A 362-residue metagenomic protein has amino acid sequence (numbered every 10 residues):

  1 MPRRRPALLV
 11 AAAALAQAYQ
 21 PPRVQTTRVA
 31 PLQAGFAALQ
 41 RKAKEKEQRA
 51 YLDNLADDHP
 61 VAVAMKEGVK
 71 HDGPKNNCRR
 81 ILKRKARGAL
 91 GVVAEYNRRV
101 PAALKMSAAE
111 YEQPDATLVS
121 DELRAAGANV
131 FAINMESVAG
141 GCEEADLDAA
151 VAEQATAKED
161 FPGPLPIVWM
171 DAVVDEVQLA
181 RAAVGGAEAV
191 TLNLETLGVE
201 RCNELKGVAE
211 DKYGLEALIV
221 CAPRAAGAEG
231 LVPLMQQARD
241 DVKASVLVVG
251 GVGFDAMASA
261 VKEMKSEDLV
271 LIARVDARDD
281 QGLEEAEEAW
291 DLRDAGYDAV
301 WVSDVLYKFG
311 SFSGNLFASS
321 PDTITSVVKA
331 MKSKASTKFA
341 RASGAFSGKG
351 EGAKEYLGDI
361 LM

Functional and structural regions predicted by a protein language model:
M1-A30: N-terminal chloroplast transit peptides
A34-E112: An N-cap/entry alpha-helix motif that binds or orients negatively charged groups
G91, V100-I219, R224-P233, M257-V261: N-terminal active-site wall of soluble small-molecule enzyme domains
A103-E110, D279-L283, S311-D322: Short, flexible/disordered intra-domain loops and linkers
I167, V174-G186, R224-V242, V270-V302 (+1 more regions): Catalytic cores of alpha/beta
M170, N193, V220, V249 (+2 more regions): Generic beta-sheet signal
R181-R201, V246-A256, A295-A330: Glycine-rich phosphate-binding active-site loops on the catalytic face of alpha/beta enzymes
M257-M264, R293, K308-M362: C-terminal helical cap(s) of enzyme catalytic domains, especially alpha/beta-barrels
